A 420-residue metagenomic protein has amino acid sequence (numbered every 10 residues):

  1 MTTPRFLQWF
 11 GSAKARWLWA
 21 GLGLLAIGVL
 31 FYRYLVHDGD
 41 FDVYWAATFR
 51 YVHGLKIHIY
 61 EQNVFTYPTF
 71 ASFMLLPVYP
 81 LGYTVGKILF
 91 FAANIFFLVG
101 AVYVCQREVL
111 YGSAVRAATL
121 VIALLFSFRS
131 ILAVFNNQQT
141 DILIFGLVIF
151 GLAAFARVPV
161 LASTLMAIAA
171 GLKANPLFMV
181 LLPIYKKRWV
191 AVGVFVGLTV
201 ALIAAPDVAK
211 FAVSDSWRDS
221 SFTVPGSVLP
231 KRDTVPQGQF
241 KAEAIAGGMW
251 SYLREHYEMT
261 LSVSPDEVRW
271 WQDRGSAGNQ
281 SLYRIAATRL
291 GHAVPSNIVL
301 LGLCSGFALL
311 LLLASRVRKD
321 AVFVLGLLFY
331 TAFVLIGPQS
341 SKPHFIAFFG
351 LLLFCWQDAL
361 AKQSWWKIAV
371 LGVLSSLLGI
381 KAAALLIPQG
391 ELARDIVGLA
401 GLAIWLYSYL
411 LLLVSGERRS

Functional and structural regions predicted by a protein language model:
T2-L161, K186-K342: Primarily membrane-embedded glycan-assembly and transfer machineries that use lipid-linked glycans
A92-G100, I142-L147, A169-N175, G302 (+2 more regions): Membrane-embedded alpha-helical segments of multi-pass membrane proteins, especially the transmembrane helices
G100, V104, G146-P159, L182-K187 (+2 more regions): Transmembrane alpha-helices and membrane-interface helical segments of multi-pass integral membrane enzymes
A133, D141, G337-F348, L378-R394: Membrane helix-loop boundary segments at the extracytoplasmic
S163-A167, V213-S221, I346-L353, S364-V373 (+1 more regions): A cytosolic-side transmembrane-helix exit/cap motif
L165-A169, V194-A201, V324-F333, G350 (+1 more regions): Central hydrophobic cores of alpha-helical transmembrane segments in multi-pass integral membrane proteins
M166-P183, I336-A347: Transmembrane helices and adjacent periplasmic/lumenal helix-loop junctions of polyprenol-phosphate-dependent
F354-S420: Aromatic-enriched
